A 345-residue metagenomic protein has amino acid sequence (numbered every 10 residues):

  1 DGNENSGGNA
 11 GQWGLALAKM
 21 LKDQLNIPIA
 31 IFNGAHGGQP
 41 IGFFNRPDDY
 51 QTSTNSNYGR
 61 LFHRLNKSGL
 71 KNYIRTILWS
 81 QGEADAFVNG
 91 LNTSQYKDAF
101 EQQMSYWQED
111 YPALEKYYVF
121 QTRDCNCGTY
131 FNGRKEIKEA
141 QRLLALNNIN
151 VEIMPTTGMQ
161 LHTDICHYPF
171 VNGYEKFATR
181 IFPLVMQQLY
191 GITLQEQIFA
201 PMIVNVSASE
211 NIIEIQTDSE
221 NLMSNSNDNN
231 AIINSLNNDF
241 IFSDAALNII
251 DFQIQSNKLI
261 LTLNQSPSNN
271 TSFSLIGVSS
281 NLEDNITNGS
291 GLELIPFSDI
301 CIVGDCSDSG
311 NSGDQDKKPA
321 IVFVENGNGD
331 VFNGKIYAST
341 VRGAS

Functional and structural regions predicted by a protein language model:
D1-C306: Cell-envelope and extracellular/periplasmic
N3, G7-A10, P169, S309 (+3 more regions): Compositionally biased, low-complexity repeat tracts
C306-K317: Ser/Thr/Gly/Pro-rich low-complexity, disordered linker/stalk segments of secreted and cell-surface proteins
Q315-S345: Extracytoplasmic low-complexity segments
